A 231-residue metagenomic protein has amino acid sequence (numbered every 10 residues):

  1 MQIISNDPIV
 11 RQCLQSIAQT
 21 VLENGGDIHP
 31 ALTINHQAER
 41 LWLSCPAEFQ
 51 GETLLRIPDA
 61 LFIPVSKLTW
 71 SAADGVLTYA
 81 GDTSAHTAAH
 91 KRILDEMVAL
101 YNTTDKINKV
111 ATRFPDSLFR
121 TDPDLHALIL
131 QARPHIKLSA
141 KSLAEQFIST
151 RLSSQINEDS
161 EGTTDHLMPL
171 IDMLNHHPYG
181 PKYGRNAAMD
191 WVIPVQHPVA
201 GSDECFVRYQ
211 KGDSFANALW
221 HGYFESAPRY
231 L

Functional and structural regions predicted by a protein language model:
M1-W70, G81-L231: Long, positively charged leader/targeting segments at protein N-termini
D74-V76: Intrinsically disordered, low-complexity polar regions and short flexible loop motifs
